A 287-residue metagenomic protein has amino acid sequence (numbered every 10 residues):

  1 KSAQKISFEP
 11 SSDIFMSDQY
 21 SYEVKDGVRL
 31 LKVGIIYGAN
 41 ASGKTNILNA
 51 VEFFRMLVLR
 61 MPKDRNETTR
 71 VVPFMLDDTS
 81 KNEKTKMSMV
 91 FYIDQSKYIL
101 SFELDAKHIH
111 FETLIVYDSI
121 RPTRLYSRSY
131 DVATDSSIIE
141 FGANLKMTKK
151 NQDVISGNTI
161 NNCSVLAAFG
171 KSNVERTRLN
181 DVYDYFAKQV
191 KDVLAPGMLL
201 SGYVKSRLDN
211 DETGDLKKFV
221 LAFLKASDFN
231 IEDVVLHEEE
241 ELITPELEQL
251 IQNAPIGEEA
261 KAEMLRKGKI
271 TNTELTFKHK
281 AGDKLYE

Functional and structural regions predicted by a protein language model:
K1-F53: Pre-Walker A-like glycine/lysine-rich segment at the N-terminus of P-loop NTPase domains
A3-K5, K97-I99, R121-T123, L285-E287: Short, mixed charged/polar active-site loops that provide acid/base catalysis or chelate metal/phosphate cofactors
V33-G38, Q252-E287: Conserved ABC ATPase signature
F53-N66: Post-Walker A helix-loop "phosphate-sensing" segment adjacent to the P-loop in P-loop NTPases
R65-N82: AAA+/P-loop NTPase substrate/partner-engagement loops
S80-F102: Conserved amphipathic alpha-helical "coupling/scaffold" segments that transmit conformational changes between domains
M89-I93, V116, H279-D283: Short acidic, glycine-rich loop/turn motifs
I99-A254: Electropositive, glycine-dotted interaction segments that contact anionic polymers or phosphate-rich ligands
